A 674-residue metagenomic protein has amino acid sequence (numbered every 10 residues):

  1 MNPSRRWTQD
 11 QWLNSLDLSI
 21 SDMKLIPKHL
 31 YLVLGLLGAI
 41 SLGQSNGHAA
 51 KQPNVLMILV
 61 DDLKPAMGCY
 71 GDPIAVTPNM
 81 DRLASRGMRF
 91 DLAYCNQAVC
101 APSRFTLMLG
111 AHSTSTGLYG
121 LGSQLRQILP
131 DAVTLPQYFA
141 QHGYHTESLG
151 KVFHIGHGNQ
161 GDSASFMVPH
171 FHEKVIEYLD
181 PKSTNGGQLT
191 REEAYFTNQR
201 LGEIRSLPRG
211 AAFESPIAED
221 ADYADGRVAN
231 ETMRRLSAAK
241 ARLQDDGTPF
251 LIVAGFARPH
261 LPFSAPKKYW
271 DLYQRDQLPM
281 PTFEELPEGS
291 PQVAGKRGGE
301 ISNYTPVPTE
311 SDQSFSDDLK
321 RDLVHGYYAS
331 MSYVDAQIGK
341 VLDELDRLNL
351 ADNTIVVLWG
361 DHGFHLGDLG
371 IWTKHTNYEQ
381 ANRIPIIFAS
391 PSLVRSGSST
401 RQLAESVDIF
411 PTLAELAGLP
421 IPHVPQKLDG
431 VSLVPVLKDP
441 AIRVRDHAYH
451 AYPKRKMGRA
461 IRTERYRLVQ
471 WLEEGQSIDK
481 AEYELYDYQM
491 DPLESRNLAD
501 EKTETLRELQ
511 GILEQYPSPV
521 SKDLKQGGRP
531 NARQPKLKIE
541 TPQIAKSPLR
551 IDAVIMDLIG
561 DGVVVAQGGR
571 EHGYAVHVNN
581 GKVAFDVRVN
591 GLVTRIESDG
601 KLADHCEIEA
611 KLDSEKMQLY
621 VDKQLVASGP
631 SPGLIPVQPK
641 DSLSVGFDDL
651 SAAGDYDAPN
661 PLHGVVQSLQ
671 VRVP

Functional and structural regions predicted by a protein language model:
L16-V33: Bacterial N-terminal signal peptides that target proteins for export
L25, Q44-D479, P492-G511, P542 (+1 more regions): Formylglycine-dependent sulfatase
Y31-S41: Bacterial N-terminal signal peptides
P530-D586, V593, H663-V666, V671-V673: Extracellular glycan-recognition modules
V587-E607: Short, aromatic/His-centered strand-loop micro-motif at the edge of beta-sheets
D604-Q618: Localized edge beta-strand/strand-to-loop motifs within extracellular or lumenal beta-rich domains
G629-G664: Flexible glycan-contacting loops in extracellular carbohydrate-active proteins
